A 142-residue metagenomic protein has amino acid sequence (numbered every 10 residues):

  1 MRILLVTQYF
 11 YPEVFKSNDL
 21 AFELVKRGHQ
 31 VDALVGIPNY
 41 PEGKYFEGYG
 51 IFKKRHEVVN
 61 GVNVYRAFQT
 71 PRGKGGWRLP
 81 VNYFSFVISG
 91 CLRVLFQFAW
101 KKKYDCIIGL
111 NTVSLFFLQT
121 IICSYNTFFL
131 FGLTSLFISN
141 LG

Functional and structural regions predicted by a protein language model:
M1-N60: N-terminal subdomain of nucleotide-sugar transferases
L4-V6, I108, G132: Structural motif
Q8, P71-R78, K101, T127-G142: Acceptor-binding helix/loop patch of EC 2.4 sugar-transfer enzymes, predominantly nucleotide-sugar-dependent
Y11, N39-E42, R72, L115 (+1 more regions): Surface-exposed, flexible loop/turn segments at secondary-structure boundaries
V14, P80-V94, Y104-N126, S135-S139: An aromatic- and histidine-rich active-site surface loop
V25, V58, I121-T127: Anion (oxyanion) recognition and catalysis
Q30-V31, N63, F128-L130: Residue-level detector of anion-binding/catalytic polar loops
V35-Q97: A conserved catalytic-core segment of Leloir-type glycosyltransferases
